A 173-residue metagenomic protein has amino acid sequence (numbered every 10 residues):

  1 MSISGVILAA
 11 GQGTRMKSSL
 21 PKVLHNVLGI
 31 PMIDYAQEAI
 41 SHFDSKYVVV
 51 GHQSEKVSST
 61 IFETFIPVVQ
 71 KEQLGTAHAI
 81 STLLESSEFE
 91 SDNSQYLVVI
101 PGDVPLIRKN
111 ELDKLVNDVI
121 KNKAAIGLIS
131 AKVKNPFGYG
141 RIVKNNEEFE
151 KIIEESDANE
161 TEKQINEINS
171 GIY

Functional and structural regions predicted by a protein language model:
M1-S18: N-terminal nucleotide-binding beta1-loop-alpha1 segment
G5-I7, V48-V49, V98-V99, I126-I129: Structural beta-sheet core signal
G11, D103, K132: Active-site glycine-centered loops adjacent to acidic/histidine catalytic or metal-binding residues that shape
K17-S19, H42, I100, Q164-I168: Short glycine-enriched loop/turn motifs at secondary-structure junctions
L20-N26: Short glycine-enriched, charge-decorated loop/helix-capping segments at active-site entrances that position
L24, P67, I126-L128: Conserved beta-strand scaffold positions in the cores of enzyme catalytic domains, especially in NTP/NDP-utilizing
I30-G102, L106-N117: Conserved N-terminal catalytic core of the sugar/cofactor nucleotidyltransferase
E63, I107-Y173: Conserved core of the sugar-phosphate nucleotidyltransferase
